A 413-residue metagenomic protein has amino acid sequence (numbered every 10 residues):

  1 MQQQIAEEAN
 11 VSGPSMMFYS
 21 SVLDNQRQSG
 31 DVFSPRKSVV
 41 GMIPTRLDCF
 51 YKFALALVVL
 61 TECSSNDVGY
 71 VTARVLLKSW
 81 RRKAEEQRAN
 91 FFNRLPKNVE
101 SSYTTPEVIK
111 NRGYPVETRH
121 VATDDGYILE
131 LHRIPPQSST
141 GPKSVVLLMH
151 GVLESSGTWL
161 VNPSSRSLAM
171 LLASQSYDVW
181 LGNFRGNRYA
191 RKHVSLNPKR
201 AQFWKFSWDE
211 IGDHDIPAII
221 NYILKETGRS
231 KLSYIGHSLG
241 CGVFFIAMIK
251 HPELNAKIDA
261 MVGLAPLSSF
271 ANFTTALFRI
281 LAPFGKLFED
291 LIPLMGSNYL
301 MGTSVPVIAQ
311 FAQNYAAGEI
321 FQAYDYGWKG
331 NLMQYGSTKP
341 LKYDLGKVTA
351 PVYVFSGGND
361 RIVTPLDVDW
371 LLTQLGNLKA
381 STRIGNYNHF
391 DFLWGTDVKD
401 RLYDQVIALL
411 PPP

Functional and structural regions predicted by a protein language model:
N66, R74-E85, K225-S230, L239-M333: Alpha/beta-hydrolase-fold enzymes
T105-P135: N-terminal cap/lid segment of alpha/beta-hydrolase-fold proteins
P136-R188, H193: Short, surface-exposed "cap/lid" segments of acyl-processing enzymes
F203-L224: Alpha/beta-hydrolase active-site loop
V348, V354-S356: Short beta-strand/loop motif that positions the catalytic acidic residue of the alpha/beta-hydrolase fold
A350, T364-L372: Short alpha-helix in the alpha/beta-hydrolase fold that links the catalytic acid
N359-V363: Acidic catalytic loop of the alpha/beta-hydrolase fold
G385-P413: Catalytic active-site module of serine/aspartate enzymes centered on a nucleophile-bearing elbow/loop
